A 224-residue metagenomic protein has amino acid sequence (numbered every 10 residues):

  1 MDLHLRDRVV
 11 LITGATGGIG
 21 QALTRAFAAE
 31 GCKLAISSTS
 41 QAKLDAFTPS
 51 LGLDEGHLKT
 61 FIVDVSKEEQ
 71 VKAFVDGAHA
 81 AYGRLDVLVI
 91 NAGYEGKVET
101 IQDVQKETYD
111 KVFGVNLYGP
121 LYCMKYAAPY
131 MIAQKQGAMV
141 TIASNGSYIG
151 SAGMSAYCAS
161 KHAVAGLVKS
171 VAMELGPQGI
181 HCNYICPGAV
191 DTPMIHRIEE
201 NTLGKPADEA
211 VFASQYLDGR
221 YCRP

Functional and structural regions predicted by a protein language model:
T16-G17: Conserved glycine-rich cofactor-binding loop
I62-F74, K106: The beta1-alpha1 cofactor-binding region of Rossmann-like NAD(H)/NADP(H)-dependent oxidoreductases
E99-I101, Q105-D110, F212: Substrate-binding pocket helix/loop in short-chain dehydrogenase/reductase
M124, S160, V168: Active-site helix of classical SDR
P129, M173-P177: Alpha-helical segment proximal to the catalytic Tyr-Lys
S144: Residue(s) in the substrate-gating loop at a strand-loop-helix junction that position the organic substrate next
G204-K205, Y216-P224: A conserved structural motif in NAD(P)-dependent oxidoreductases
